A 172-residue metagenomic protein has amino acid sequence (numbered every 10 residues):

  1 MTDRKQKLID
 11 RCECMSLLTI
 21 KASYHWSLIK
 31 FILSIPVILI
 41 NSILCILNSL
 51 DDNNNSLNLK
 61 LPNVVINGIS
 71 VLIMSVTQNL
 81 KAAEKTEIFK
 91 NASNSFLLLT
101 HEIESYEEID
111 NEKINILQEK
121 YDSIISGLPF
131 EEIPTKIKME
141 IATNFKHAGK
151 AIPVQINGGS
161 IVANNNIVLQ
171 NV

Functional and structural regions predicted by a protein language model:
M1-S42, I46-L50, N55-P62, L72-V172: Conserved non-transmembrane functional hotspots
